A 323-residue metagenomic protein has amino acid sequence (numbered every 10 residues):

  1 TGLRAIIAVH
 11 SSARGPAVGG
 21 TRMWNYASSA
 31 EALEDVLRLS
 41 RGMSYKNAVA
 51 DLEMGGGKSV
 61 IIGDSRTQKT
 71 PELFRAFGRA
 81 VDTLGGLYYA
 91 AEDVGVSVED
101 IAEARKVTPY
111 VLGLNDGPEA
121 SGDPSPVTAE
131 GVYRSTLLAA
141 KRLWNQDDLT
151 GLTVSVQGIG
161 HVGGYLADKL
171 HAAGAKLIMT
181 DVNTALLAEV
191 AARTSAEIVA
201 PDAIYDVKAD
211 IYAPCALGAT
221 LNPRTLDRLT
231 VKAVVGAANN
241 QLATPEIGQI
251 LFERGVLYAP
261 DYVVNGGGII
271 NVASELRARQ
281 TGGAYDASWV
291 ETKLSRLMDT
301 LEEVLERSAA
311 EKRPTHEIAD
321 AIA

Functional and structural regions predicted by a protein language model:
T1-E119: N-terminal ligand-binding/catalytic initiation module
R4, A27-D35, Q68-E72, A76 (+17 more regions): Conserved active-site and cofactor/substrate-binding residues in soluble primary-metabolism enzymes
N47-E53, L87-E92, W144-T153, P201 (+1 more regions): Flexible, glycine/charged-enriched surface loops at secondary-structure junctions
Y88-E92, L112-L114, M179-D181, V199-A200 (+4 more regions): General beta-strand structural signal in soluble alpha/beta enzymes
D123-I211: Glycine-rich phosphate/diphosphate-binding loop of Rossmann-like nucleotide-binding domains
A140, K232-I322: Adenosine-phosphate binding glycine-rich loop
T184-P260: Rossmann-like adenosine-cofactor binding region
